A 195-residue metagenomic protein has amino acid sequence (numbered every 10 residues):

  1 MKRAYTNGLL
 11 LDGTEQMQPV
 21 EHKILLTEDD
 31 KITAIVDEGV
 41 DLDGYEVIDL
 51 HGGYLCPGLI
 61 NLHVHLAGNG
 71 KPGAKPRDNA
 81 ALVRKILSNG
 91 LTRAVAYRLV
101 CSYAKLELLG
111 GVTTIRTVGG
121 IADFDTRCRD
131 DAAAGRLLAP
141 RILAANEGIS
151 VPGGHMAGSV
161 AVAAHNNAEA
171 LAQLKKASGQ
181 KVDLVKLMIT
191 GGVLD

Functional and structural regions predicted by a protein language model:
M1-D41, G53-L55: N-terminal metal-binding scaffold of metallo-dependent hydrolase/deaminase domains
A4, Y45-D49, A144: Conserved beta-strand scaffold positions in the cores of enzyme catalytic domains, especially in NTP/NDP-utilizing
G8, L25, D30, G52 (+5 more regions): Divalent metal-coordination and catalytic microenvironments
L11, V118, M188: Conserved residues at the C-terminal ends of beta-strands
I35-V36, G70, D125, P152 (+1 more regions): Glycine/Thr-rich phosphate-binding loops of Rossmann-like dinucleotide-binding domains
L42-V47, P72: A short, polar/charged loop-to-alpha-helix boundary motif
Y54-D131: Metal-associated gating/positioning segment near the N- to mid-region
A133-D195: Metal-coordinating catalytic core of metallo-dependent amide/deamination hydrolases
